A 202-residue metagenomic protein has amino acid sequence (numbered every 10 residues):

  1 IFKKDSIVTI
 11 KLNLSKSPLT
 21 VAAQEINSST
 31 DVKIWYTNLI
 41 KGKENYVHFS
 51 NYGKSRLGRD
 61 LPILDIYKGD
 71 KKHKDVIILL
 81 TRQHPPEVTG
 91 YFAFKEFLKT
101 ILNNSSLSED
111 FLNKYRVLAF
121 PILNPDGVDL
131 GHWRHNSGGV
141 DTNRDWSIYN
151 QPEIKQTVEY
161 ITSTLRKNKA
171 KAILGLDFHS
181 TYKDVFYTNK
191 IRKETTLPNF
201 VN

Functional and structural regions predicted by a protein language model:
F2-R56: Extended acidic/polar, glycine-enriched regions that form or flank non-catalytic beta-rich accessory modules
H48-P62, I66, K71-N202: Active-site/substrate-binding loop(s) of hydrolase catalytic cores
